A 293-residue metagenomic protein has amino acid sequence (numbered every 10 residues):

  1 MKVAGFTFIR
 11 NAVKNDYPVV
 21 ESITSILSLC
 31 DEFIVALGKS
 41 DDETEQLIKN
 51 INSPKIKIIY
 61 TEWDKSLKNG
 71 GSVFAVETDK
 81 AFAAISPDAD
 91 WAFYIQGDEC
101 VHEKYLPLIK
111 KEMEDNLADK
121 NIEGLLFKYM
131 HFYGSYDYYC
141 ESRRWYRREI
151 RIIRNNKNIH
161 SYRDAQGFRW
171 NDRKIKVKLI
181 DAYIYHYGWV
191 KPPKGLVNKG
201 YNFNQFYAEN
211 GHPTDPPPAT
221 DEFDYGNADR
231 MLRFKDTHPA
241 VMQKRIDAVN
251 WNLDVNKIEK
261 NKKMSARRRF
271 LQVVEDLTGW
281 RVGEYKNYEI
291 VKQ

Functional and structural regions predicted by a protein language model:
K2-T7, I26, E32-V35, I184: Hydrophobic targeting segments
V3-F6, R10-N11, D16-E21, A36-Y94: Active-site-proximal specificity loops/subdomain of glycosyltransferases
I23, N52, I109-M113: Glycine-rich, phosphate-binding/catalytic loops in enzymes
G71-D79, C100-Q293: Catalytic-site signature of metal-activated, phosphate-bearing donor transferases, centered on the GT-A/GT-A-like
